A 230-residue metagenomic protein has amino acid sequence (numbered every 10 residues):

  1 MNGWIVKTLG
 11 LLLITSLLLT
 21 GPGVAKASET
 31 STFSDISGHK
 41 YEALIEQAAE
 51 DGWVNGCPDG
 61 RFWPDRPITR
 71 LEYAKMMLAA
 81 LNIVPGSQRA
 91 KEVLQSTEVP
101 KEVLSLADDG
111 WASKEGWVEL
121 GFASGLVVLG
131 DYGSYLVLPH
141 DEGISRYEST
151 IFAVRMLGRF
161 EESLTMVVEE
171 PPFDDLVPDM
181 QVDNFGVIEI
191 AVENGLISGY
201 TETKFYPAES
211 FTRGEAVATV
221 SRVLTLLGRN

Functional and structural regions predicted by a protein language model:
M1-L9: Bacterial N-terminal signal peptides that target proteins for export
W4, L18-K40, N55-A74, L78-W117 (+4 more regions): Feature responds to low-complexity, polar/acidic, surface-exposed segments characteristic of secreted/exported proteins
G10-T20: Bacterial N-terminal signal peptides
I45-A48, M77, G121, E189-A191: A short amphipathic alpha-helical interaction element
G52, G195: Phosphate/pyrophosphate-binding loop motifs in nucleotide- or prenyl diphosphate-using proteins
